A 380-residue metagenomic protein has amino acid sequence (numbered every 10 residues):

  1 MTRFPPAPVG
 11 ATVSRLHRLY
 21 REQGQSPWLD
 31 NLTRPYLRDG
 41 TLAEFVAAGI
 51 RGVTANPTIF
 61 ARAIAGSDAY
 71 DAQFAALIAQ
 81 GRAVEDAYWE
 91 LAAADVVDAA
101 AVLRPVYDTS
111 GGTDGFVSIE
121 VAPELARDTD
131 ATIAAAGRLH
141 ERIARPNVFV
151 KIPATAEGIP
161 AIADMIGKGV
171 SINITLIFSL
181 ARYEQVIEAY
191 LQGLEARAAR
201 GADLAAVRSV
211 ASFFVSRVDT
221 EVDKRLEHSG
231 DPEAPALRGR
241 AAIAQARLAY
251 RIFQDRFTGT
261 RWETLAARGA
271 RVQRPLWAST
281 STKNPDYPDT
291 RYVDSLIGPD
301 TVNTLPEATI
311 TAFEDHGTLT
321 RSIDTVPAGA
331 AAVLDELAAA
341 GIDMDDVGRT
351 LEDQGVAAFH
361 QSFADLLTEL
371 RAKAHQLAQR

Functional and structural regions predicted by a protein language model:
T2-G40: N- or domain-start disorder-to-order transition segments that initiate the globular core
Q25-N31, R51-A55, G115-V121, V148-I152 (+4 more regions): Hydrophobic faces of well-ordered beta-strands that scaffold small-molecule active sites in alpha/beta enzyme cores
D30-R34, T58, A122-A126, P153-E157 (+3 more regions): Active-site beta-loop-alpha junctions enriched in small/polar residues
D39-T41, I64-G66, T129-I133, P160-G167 (+3 more regions): Short acidic, glycine/serine/threonine-rich loops at helix termini
L42, A93-R104, I133-G137, I162 (+6 more regions): Generic structural signal for well-ordered alpha-helices, preferentially at hydrophobic/aromatic core positions
I59-A61, G66-A161, G167: Active-site beta->alpha loop and helix N-cap motifs at the rims of alpha/beta catalytic domains
S171-A308: Catalytic alpha/beta core domains of metabolic enzymes, predominantly
G269-H375: Flexible, acidic glycine-rich loops studded with aromatic residues
